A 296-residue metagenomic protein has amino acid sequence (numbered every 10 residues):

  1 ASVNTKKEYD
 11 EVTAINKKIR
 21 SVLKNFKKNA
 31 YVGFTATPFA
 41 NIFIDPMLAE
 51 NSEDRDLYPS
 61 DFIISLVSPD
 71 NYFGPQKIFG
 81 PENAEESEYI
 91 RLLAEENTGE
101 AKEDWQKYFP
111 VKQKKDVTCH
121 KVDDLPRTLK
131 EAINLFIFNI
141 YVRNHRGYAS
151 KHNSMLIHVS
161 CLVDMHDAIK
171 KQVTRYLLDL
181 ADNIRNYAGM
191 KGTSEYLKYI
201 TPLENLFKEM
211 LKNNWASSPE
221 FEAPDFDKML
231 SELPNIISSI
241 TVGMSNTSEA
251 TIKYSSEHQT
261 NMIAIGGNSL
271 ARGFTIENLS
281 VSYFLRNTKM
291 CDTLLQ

Functional and structural regions predicted by a protein language model:
A1, G33-F34, M262, G267-S269 (+1 more regions): Subunit-assembly interface segments of extracellular/virion macromolecular structures
A1-D10, T128, V142-I263: Conserved C-terminal RecA-like helicase domain
S2-N4, P38-F43, A49-E50, Y72-P75 (+4 more regions): Flexible loop/turn segments at secondary-structure boundaries
S2-V142, S154, A188-L197: Conserved P-loop NTPase catalytic core
K18-V22, K28-N29, N51-D54, V142-R146 (+4 more regions): Generic recognition of flexible, low-complexity loop/linker segments
V22-N29, G147, D179-I184, I276 (+1 more regions): Secondary-structure transition/capping motifs at alpha-helix termini and the adjoining loop/turn into the next element
R55-I64, T174-N183, S280-Q296: C-terminal, active-site-flanking charged/polar segments
M262-I265, L270-N287: A short beta-strand element within the Helicase C-terminal
